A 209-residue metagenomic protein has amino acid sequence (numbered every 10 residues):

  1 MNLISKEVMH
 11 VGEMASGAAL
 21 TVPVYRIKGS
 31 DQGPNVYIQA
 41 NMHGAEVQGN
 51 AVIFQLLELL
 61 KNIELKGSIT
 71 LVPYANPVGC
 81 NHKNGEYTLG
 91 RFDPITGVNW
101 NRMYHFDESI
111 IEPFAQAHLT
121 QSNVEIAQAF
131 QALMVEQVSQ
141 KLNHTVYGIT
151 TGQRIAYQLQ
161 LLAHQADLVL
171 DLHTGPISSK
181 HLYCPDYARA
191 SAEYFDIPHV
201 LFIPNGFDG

Functional and structural regions predicted by a protein language model:
M1-G209: Structured catalytic-domain cores with a bias toward divalent-metal coordination
